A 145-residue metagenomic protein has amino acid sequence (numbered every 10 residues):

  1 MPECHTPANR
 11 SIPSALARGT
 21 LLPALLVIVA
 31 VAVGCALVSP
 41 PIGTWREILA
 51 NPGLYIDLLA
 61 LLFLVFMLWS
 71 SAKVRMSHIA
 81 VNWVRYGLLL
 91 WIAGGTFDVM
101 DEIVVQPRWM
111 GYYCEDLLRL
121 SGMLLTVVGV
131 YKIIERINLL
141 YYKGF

Functional and structural regions predicted by a protein language model:
P2-W83, G95-Y142: Juxtamembrane segments at transmembrane-helix boundaries in multi-pass signal-transduction membrane proteins
W83-L90: Central hydrophobic cores of alpha-helical transmembrane segments in multi-pass integral membrane proteins
